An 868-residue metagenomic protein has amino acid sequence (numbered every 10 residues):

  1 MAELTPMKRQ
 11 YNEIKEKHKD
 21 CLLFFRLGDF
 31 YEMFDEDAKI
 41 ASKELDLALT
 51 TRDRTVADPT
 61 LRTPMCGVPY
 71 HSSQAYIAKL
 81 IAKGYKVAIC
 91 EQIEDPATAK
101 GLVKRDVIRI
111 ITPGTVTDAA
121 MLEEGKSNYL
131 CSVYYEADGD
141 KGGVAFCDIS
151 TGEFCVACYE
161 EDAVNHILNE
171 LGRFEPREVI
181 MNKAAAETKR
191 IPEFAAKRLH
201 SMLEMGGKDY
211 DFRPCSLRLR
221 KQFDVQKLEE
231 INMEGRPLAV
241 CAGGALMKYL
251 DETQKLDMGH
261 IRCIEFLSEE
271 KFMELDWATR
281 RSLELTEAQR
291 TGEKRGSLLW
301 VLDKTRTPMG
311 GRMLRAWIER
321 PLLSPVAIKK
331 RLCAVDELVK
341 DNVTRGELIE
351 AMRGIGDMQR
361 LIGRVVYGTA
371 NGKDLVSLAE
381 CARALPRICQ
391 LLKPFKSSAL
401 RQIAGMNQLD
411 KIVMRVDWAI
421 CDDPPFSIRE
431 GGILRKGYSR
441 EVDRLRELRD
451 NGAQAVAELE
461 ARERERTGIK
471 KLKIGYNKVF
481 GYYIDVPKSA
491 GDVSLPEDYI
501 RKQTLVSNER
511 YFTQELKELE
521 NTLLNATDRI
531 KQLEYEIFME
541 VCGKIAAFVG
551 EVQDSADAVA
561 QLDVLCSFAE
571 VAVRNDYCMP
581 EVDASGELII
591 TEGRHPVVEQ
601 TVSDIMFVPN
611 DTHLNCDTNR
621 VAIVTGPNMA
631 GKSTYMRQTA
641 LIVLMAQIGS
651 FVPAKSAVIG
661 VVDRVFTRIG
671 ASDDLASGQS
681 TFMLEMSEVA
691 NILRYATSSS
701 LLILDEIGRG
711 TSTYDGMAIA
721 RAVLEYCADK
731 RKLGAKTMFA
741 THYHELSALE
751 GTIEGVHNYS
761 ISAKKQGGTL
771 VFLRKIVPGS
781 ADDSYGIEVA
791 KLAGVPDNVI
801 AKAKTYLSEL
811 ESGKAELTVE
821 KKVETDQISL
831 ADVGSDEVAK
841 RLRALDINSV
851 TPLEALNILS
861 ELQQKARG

Functional and structural regions predicted by a protein language model:
M1-E337, R353, D357-A461, I589: Charged catalytic and DNA/RNA-contacting regions of genome-maintenance and nucleic-acid-processing enzymes
L4-K8, F24, D35, G67-I77 (+32 more regions): Amphipathic alpha-helical transducer elements in NTP-driven molecular machines
D35-A38, R236, R306-T307, W317 (+6 more regions): ATPase nucleotide-binding head domains, primarily ABC-like/P-loop NTPase cores
I89-V107, A558-C566, V573, T737-A740: Amphipathic alpha-helical
Y210-R218, Q222, M273-W277, Q289 (+5 more regions): Amphipathic heptad-repeat alpha-helical coiled-coil/stalk segments that mediate oligomerization, filament/stalk
Y367, N371, A384, R401 (+3 more regions): Charged, surface-exposed helical/loop "interaction arms" that form contiguous linear patches used for dimerization
N371, E861, K865-R867: Short, small/acidic-rich helices and loops at N termini and domain boundaries of DNA replication/processing enzymes
L505-G543: Extended, charged coiled-coil "arm/hinge" scaffolds of SMC/Rad50-like chromosome-maintenance ATPases and other large
